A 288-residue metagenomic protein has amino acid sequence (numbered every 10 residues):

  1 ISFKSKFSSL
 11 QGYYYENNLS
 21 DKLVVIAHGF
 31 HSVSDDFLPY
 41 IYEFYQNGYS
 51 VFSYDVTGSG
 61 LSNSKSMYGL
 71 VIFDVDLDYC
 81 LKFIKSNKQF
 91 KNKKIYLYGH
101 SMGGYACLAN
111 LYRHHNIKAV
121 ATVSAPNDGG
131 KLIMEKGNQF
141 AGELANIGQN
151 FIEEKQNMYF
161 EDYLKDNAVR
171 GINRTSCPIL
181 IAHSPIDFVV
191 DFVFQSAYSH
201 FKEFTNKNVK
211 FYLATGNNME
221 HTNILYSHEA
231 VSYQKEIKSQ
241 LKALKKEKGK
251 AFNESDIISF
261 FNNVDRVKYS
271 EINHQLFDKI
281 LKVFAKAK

Functional and structural regions predicted by a protein language model:
I1-L19: N-terminal cap/lid segment of alpha/beta-hydrolase-fold proteins
F30-E43, V56, V193: The serine-hydrolase catalytic nucleophile loop
I41-N63: Conserved alpha/beta-hydrolase
M67-K88: Alpha/beta-hydrolase active-site loop
A109-E161: Hydrolase active-site cap/lid region
T175, I181-H183, D187: Short beta-strand/loop motif that positions the catalytic acidic residue of the alpha/beta-hydrolase fold
C177, D191-K202, Y226: Short alpha-helix in the alpha/beta-hydrolase fold that links the catalytic acid
N206-K288: C-terminal catalytic histidine-bearing segment of alpha/beta-hydrolase fold enzymes
